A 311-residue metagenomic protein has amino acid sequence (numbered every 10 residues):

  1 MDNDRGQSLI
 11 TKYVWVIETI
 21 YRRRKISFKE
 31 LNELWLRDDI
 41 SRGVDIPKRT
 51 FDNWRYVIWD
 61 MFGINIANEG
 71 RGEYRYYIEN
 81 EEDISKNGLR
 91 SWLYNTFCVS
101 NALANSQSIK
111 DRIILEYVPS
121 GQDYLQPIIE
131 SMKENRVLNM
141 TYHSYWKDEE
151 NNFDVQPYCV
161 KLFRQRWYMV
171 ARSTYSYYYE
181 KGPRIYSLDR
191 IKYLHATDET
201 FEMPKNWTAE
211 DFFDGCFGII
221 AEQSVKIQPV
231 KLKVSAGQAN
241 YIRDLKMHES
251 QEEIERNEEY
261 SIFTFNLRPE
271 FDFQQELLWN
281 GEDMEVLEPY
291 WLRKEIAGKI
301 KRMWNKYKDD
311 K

Functional and structural regions predicted by a protein language model:
M1-G88, R302-K311: Short, basic/aromatic recognition patches that contact phosphate-bearing ligands
T11-T19, W92-C98, Q274, L278-W279: Short, hydrophobic/amphipathic alpha-helical patches that form generic packing surfaces within helical domains
V14, F28, Y56, F62-G63 (+1 more regions): Bulky hydrophobic/aromatic content
V16, F51, N135, L232 (+1 more regions): A residue-level signal for conserved active-site and pocket-lining positions in enzyme catalytic cores
N68, L162, E255-R256: Generic beta-strand structural signal
R75, N139, Y168-V170, I262 (+1 more regions): General beta-strand recognition
R112-K231: Core beta-strand-centered patch of the WYL/Sm-like small regulatory domain
F213-K311: Polybasic (Lys/Arg-rich)
